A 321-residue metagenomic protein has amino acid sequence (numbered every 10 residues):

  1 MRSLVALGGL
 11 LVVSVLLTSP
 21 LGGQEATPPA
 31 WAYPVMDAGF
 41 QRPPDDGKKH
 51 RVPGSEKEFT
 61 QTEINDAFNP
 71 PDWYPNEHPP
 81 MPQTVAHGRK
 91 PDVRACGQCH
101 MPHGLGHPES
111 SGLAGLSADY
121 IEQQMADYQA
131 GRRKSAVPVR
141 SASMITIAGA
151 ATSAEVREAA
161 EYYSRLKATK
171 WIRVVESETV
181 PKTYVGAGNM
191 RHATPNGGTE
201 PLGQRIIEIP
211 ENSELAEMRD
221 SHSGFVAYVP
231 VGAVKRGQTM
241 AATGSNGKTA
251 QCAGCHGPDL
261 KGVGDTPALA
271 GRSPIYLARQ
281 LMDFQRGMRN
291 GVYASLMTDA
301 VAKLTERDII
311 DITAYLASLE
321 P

Functional and structural regions predicted by a protein language model:
M1-L4: Positively charged n-region of N-terminal signal peptides that target proteins for export
A6-T18: Bacterial N-terminal signal peptides
S14-V15, S110, T243: Residues at secondary-structure transition points
S19-G23: Sec/Tat signal peptide C-region and signal peptidase I cleavage site
Q24-R94, P138-Q251, R286-P321: Flexible coil segments in periplasmic/lumen-exposed cytochrome c-class electron-transfer proteins
A86-G97, M101-K134, V139-A151, E176-M190 (+2 more regions): Gly/Gly-Pro-rich "capping" loops immediately C-terminal to redox-active cysteine motifs in periplasmic/lumenal
